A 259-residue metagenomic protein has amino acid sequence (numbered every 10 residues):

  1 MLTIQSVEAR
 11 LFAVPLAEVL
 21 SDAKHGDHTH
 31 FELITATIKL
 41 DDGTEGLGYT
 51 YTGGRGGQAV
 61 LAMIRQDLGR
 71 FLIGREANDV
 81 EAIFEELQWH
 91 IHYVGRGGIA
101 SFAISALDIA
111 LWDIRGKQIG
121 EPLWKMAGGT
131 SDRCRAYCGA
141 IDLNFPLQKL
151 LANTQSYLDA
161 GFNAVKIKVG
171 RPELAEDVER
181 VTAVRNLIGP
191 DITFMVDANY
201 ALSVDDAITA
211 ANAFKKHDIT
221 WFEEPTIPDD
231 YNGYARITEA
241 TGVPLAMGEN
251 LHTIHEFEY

Functional and structural regions predicted by a protein language model:
M1-L47, Y51-G53: Structured beta-strand/loop patches that form or line metal/cofactor-binding pockets in enzymes
S6, K39-Q118: Metal- or metallocofactor-binding catalytic centers and their adjacent structured scaffolds across diverse enzyme
V80, L123-M126, W221-P228: Flexible, glycine/charged-enriched surface loops at secondary-structure junctions
Q118-D142, R180, L187-T193, E239: N-terminal small/glycine-rich loop or linker at the start of catalytic domains across soluble metabolic enzymes
R133-K149, A198-V204, A246: Active-site mouth loops of central-metabolism enzymes
S156-V165: Catalytic domains of carbohydrate-active enzymes, especially glycoside hydrolases
I167, P172-Y259: Catalytic core of soluble alpha/beta enzymes
